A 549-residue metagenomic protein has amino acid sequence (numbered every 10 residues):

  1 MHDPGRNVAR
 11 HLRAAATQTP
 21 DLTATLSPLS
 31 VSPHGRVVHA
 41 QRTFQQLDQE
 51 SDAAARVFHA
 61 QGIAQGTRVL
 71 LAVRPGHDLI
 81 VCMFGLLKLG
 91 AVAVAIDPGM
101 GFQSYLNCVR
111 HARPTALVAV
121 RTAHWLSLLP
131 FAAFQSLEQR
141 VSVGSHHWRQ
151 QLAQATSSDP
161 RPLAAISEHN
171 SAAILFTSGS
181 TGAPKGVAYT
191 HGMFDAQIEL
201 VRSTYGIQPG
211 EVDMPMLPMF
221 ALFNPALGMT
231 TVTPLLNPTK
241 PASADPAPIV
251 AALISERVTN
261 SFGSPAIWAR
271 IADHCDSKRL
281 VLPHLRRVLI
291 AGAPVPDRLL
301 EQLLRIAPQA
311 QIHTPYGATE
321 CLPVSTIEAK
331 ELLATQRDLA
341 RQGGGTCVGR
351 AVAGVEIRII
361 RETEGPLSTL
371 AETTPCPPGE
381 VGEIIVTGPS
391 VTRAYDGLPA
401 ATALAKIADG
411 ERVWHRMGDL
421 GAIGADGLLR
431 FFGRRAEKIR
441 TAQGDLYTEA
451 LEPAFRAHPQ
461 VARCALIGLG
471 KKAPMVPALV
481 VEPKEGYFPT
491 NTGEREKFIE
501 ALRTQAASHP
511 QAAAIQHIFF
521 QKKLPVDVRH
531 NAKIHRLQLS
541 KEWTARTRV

Functional and structural regions predicted by a protein language model:
G5, P20-T23, T156-G179, A183 (+1 more regions): Conserved pre-ATP/AMP-binding loop-to-beta segment of ANL
A24-G76, I80, F84, G101-L106 (+1 more regions): Conserved AMP-binding/adenylate-forming core of the ANL superfamily
Q41-Q45, A172-E199, T230: Conserved AMP-binding A3 loop
Q61, L89-L152, E485, T504: Structural core segment of the AMP-binding/adenylate-forming
V92, D195-V212, L217-T259, H274: Conserved AMP-binding/adenylation subdomain of ANL enzymes
L117-A119, I254, S261, W268 (+4 more regions): AMP-binding/adenylate-forming catalytic core of the ANL superfamily
E301-P315, T319-L428, R435-E437: Conserved AMP-binding/adenylate-forming
A465-G470, A478-L479, R503-V549: Conserved C-terminal "lid"/linker of ANL adenylate-forming enzymes
